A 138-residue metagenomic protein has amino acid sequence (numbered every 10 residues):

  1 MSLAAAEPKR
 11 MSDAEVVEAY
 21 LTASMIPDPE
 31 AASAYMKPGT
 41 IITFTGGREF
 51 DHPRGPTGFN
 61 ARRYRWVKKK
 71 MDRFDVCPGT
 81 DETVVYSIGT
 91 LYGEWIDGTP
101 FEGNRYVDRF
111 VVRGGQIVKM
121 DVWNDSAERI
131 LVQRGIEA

Functional and structural regions predicted by a protein language model:
M1-P38, I136-A138: Short, low-complexity N-terminal intrinsically disordered segments enriched in polar/charged residues
P8, D97-F101, I130-I136: A short acidic/glycine-rich loop-to-helix N-cap element
T22, I26-T83: A solvent-exposed, acidic/Ser-Thr-rich amphipathic alpha-helical stretch
G55, Y106, W123-D125: Residue-level structural signal for beta-strand termini and adjacent loop
G79-E82, F110-I117: Short, solvent-exposed coil/turn segments at beta-strand boundaries
D81-L91: A short hydrophobic beta-strand element
T90-G114: Exposed beta-sheet edge and beta->alpha loop/turn motif
K119-A138: Low-complexity, intrinsically disordered terminal/linker segments enriched in charged and Gly/Pro repeats
